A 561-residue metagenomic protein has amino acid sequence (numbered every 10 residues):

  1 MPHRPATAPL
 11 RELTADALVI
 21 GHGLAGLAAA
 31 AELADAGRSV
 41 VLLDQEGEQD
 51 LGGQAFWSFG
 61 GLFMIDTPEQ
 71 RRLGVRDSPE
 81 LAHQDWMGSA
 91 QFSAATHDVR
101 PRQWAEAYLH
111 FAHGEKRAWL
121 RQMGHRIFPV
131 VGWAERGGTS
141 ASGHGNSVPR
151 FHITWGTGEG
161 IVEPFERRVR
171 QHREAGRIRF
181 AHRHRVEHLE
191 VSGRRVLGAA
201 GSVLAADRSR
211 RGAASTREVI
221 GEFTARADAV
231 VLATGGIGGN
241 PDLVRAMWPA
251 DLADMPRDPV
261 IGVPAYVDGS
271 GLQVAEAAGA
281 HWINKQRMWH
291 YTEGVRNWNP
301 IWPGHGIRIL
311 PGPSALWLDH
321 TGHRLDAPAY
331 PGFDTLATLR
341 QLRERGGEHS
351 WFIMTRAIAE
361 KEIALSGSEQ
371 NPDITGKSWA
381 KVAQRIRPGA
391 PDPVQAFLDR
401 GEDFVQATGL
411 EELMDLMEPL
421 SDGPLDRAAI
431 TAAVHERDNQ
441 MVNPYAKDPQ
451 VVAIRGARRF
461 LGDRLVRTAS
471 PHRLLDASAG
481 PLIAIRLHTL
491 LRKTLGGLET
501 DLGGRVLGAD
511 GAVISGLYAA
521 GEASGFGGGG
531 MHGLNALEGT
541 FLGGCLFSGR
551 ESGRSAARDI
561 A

Functional and structural regions predicted by a protein language model:
M1-A17, D35, M531, R558-A561: Extreme N-terminal leader/targeting segments of oxidoreductases
A17-L42: N-terminal Rossmann-like FAD-binding beta1-loop-alpha1 element of flavoenzymes
D35-F56: Glycine-rich FAD pyrophosphate-binding loop
G61-L109, F128: Glycine-rich active-site loop/strand segments that organize a redox cofactor
A105-F223, P241-D242, V295, V434-D476: Conserved redox-cofactor binding core of oxidoreductases
D207-W298, E538, L542-E551: Glycine-rich loop(s) and the adjacent beta-strand/alpha-helix scaffold that form part
L272, H281-P419, L425: An anion/pyrophosphate-binding glycine-rich loop and adjacent beta-alpha core in soluble alpha-beta enzymes
L420-G527, M531: A glycine-rich dinucleotide-binding beta-alpha-beta segment and adjacent secondary-structure elements that constitute
